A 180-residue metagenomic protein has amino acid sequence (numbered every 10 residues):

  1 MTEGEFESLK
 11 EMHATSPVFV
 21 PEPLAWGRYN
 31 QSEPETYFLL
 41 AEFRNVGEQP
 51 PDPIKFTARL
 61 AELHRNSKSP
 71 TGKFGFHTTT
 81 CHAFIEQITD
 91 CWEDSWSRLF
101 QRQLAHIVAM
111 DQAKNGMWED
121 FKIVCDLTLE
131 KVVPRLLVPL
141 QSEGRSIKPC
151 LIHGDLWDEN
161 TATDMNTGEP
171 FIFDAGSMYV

Functional and structural regions predicted by a protein language model:
M1-G4, V18, T128-K131, T167-G168: A short linear-motif detector with a strong N-terminal bias
M1-R98, R102, H106: ATP-binding pocket architecture of kinase catalytic cores
P21, F38, P149-L151, P170: Hydrophobic "anchor" residues on beta-strands that sit immediately upstream of conserved functional sites
R28-S32, K68-H153, D164-T167, Y179: An alpha-helical support segment within catalytic cores of ATP-dependent transferases
L156: Hydrophobic HxD+1 residue recognition
F173-S177: Activation of the activation-loop gatekeeper triad in protein kinase-fold domains
